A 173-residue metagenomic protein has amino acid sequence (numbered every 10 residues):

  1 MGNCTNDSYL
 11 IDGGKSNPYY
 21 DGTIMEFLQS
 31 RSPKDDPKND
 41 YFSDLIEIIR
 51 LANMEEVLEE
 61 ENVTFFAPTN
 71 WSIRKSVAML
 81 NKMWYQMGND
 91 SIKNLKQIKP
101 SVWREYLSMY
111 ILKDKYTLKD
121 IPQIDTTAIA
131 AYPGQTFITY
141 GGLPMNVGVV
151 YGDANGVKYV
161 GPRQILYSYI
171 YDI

Functional and structural regions predicted by a protein language model:
G2-I173: Mature, structured domains of secreted/extracytosolic soluble proteins
